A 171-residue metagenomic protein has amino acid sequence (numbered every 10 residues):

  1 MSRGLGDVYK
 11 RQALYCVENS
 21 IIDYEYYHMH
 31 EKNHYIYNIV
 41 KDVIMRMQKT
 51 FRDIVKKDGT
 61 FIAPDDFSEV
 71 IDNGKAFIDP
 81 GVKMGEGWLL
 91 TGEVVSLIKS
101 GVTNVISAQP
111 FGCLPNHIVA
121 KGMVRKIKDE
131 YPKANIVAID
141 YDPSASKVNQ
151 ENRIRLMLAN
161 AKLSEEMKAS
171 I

Functional and structural regions predicted by a protein language model:
M1-Y9: Single conserved hydrophobic/aromatic residue that forms the stacking wall/gate of nucleotide- or nucleobase-binding
R3, F67-K168: Hydrophobic alpha/beta core scaffold segments
G6, T60-F61, C113: Functionally engaged cysteine thiol sites
R11-Y26, S144-N149: Short, conserved secondary-structure transition motifs
I22-M45, M157-S164: Acidic, Ser/Thr-rich peripheral helices and adjacent loops at domain boundaries
Y37-T91: Active-site rim loops that border cofactor/substrate pockets in soluble metabolic enzymes
